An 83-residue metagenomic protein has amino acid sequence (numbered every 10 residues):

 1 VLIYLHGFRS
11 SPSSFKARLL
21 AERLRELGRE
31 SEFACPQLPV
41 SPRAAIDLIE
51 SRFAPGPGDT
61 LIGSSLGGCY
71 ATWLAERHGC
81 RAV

Functional and structural regions predicted by a protein language model:
V1-P57: Active-site catalytic motif of lipid deacylating hydrolases and related acyltransferases
L48-E50, L74-R77: Glycine-rich loop at the start of a catalytic domain that most often binds anionic cofactors/ligands
F53, C80-V83: Short, intrinsically disordered, charge-balanced linker/junction segments flanking boundaries in proteins
G58-D59, G79: Local beta-strand N-terminus motif with an aromatic residue
L61-I62, A82: Conserved alpha/beta-hydrolase fold motif
I62-A71, A75: Gly/Ala-rich beta-loop-alpha elbow adjacent to hydrolase catalytic centers
